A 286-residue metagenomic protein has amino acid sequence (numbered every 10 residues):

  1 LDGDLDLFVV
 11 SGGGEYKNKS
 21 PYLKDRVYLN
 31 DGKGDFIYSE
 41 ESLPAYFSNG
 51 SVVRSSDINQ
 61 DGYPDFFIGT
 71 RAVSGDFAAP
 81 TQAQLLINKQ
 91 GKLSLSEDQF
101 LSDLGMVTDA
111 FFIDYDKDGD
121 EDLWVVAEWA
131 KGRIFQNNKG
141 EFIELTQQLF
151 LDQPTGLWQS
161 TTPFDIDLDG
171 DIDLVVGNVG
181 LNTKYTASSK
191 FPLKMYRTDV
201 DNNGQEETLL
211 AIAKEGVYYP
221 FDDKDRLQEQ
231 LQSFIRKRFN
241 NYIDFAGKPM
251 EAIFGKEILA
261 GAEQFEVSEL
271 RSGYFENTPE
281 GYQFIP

Functional and structural regions predicted by a protein language model:
L1, L5, L29, N49-Q60 (+5 more regions): Beta-propeller blade termini
L5-S11, F66-T70, D122-A127, L174-N178: Hydrophobic beta-strand segments that make up the repeating blades of beta-propeller and related beta-repeat
G13-K17, A72-D76, A130-K131, L181-T183: Short glycine/acidic-enriched loop and turn motifs that connect beta-strands
N18-S39, F77-E97, K131-T146, S189-D201 (+1 more regions): Beta-propeller blade repeat segments, especially FG-GAP/WD-type strand-to-loop junctions in 6- to 7-bladed propeller
P21, S42-R54, Q99-F111, F150-T162 (+1 more regions): Repeat-based blade/solenoid architectures
K33-Y46, G91-D103, K139-P154, T208 (+3 more regions): Sequence/structural signature of beta-propeller blade repeats across diverse families
N49, L149-D222: Repeat-solenoid scaffold signature
E207-N277: Flexible glycine-rich, low-complexity coil/linker segments exposed to the extracellular/periplasmic environment
